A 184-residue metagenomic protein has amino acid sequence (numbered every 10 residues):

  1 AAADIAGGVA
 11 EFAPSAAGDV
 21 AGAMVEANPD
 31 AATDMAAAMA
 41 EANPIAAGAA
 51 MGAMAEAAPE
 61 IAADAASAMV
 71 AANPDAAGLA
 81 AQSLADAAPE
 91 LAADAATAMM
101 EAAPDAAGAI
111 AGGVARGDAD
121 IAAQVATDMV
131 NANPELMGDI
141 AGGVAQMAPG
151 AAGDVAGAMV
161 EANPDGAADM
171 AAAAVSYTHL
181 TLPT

Functional and structural regions predicted by a protein language model:
A2, G8-A16, A27-A31, N43-A46 (+8 more regions): Non-catalytic tandem-repeat scaffold regions and their flanking low-complexity/translocation tails
I5-A10, A17-M24, M35-A40, A50-A55 (+8 more regions): Fold-core signature of tandem repeat domains
Y177-T184: Conserved small/polar residues in nucleotide/adenosyl-binding loops
